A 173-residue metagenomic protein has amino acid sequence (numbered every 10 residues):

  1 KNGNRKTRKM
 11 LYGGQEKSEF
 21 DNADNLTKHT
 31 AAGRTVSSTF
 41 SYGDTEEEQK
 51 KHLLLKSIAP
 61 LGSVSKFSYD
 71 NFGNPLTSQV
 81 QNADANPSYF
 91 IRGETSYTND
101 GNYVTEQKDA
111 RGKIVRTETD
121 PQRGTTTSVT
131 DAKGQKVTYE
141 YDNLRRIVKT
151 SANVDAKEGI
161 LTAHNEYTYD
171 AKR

Functional and structural regions predicted by a protein language model:
K1-R173: Acidic, low-complexity segments
